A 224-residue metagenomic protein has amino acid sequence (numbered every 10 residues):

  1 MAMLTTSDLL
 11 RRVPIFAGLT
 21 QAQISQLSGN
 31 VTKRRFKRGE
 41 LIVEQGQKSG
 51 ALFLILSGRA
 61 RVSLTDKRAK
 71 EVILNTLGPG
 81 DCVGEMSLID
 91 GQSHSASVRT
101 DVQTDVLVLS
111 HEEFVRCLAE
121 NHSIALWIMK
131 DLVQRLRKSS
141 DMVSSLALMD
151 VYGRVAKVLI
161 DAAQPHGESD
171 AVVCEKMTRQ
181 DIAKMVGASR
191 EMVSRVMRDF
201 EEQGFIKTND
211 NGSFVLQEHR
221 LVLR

Functional and structural regions predicted by a protein language model:
M1-R38, V83, S87-L88, E120: Cyclic nucleotide-binding regulatory module and flanking cytosolic helices
M1-T6, Q21-I24, M86-S87, I128-D131 (+8 more regions): Long cytosolic regulatory regions associated with cyclic-nucleotide signaling
I15, E40-V102: Cyclic nucleotide-binding regulatory domains
G18, L52, T76, V108 (+2 more regions): Short aromatic/basic micro-patch
Q23, L74-R137: Cyclic-nucleotide recognition modules
I42, K48, S145-Y152, V172-E175: Conserved phosphate/pyrophosphate-binding and hydrolysis machinery centered on Walker-type P-loop NTPases, extending
A96, V115-A119, K138-L148, H166-S169: Short helix-to-loop capping/linker segments positioned immediately adjacent to catalytic or ligand/cofactor-binding
V151, V158-R224: Phosphate-/nucleic-acid-contacting segments
